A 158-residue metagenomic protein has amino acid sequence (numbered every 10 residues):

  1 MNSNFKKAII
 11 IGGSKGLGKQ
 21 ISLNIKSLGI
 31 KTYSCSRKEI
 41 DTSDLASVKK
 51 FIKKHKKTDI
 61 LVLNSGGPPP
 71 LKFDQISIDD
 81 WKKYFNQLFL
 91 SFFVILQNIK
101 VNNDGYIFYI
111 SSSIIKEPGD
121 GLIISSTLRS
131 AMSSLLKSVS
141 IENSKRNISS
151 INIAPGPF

Functional and structural regions predicted by a protein language model:
S14, S22: N-terminal Rossmann NAD(P)H-binding glycine-rich loop of SDR-like oxidoreductase domains
C35-A46: Rossmann-fold cofactor-recognition segment
L45-K57: Conserved amphipathic alpha-helix within the SDR
N64-P70: Conserved NAD(P)H cofactor-binding loop of Rossmann-fold oxidoreductase domains
K72-F85: Substrate-binding pocket helix/loop in short-chain dehydrogenase/reductase
F108-M132, L136-K145, P157-F158: Catalytic loop of short-chain dehydrogenase/reductase
S149-G156: Conserved SDR Rossmann-fold cofactor-binding beta-strand/turn motif
